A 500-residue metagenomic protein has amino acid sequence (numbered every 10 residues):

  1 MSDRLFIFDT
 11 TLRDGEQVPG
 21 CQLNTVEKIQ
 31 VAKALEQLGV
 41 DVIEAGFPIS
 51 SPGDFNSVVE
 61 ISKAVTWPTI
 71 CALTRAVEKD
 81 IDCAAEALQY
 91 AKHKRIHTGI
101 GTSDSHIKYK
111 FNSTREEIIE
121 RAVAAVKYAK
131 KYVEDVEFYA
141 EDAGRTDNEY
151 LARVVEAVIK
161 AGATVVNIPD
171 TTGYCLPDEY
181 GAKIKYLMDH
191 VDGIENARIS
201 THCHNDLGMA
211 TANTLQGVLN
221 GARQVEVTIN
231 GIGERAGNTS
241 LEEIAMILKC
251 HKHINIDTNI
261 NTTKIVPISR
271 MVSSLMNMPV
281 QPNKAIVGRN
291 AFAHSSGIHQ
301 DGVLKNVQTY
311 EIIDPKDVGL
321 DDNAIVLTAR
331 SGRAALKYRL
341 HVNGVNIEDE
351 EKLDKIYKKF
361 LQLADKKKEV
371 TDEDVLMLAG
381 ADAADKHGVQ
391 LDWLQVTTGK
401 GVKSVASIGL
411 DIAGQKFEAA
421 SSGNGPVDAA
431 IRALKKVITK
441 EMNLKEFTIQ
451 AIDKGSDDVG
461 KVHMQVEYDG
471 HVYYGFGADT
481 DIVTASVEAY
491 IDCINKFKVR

Functional and structural regions predicted by a protein language model:
R4-L5, T11, M246, H253-A420 (+1 more regions): A mid-to-C-terminal "edge-of-domain" accessory segment
L5-I7, Q17-V42, F55-A64, E78-I199 (+1 more regions): Alpha/beta enzyme core
D14, V18-P19, F47-P52, S103-S105 (+5 more regions): Short, small-residue-enriched loops and turns at beta-alpha junctions that line or gate enzyme active sites
Q17, Q22, Q30-V31, K368-Y473 (+1 more regions): Non-catalytic terminal/interface segments that mediate subunit docking, oligomerization, and allosteric communication
L38, A64, A87, A91 (+12 more regions): Change "in soluble alpha/beta enzymes" to "in soluble alpha/beta proteins
W67, D170-T171, E226-E234, K249-T258 (+3 more regions): Short beta-alpha connecting loops at secondary-structure transitions that line or flank enzyme active sites
C175, A182-K305: Catalytic alpha/beta core domains of metabolic enzymes, predominantly
